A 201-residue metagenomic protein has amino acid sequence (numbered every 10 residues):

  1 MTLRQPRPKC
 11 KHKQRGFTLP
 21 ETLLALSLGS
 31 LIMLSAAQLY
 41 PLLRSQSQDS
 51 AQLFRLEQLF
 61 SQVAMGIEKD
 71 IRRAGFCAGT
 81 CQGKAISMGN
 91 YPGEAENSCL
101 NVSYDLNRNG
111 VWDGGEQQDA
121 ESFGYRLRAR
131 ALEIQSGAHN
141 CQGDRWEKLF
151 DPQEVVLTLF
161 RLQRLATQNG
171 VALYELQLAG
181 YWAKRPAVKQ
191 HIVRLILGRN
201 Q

Functional and structural regions predicted by a protein language model:
T2-R4, Q14-R73: Aliphatic-rich helix starts adjacent to a transmembrane/signal segment
L24-A25, Q58, T80-N90, Q117-E121: Generic detector of contiguous secondary-structure segments
G29, G75, R108-G110: Glycine-centered small-residue hotspots that permit tight backbone geometry or close packing
S61, R72, G124, E133-I134 (+1 more regions): Short, cationic motifs built from Arg/Lys/His that form the positively charged side of catalytic pockets
I71-S103: Short, glycine/small-hydrophobic-rich surface segments
N90-Q168: Type IV pilin-like appendage domain
W146-Q201: Short linear sequence signals and composition-biased patches located at protein termini or domain-edge surfaces
